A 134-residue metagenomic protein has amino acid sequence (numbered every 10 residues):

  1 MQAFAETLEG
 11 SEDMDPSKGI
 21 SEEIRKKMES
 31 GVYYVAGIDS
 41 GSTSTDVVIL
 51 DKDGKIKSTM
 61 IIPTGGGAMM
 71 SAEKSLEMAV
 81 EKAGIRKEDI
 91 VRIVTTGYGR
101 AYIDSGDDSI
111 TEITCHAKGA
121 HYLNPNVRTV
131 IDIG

Functional and structural regions predicted by a protein language model:
Q2-E112: N-terminal glycine/serine-rich phosphate-binding loop of ATP-dependent small-molecule kinases, especially carbohydrate
I103-G134: Phosphate-binding/catalytic loop of phosphoryl-transfer enzymes
